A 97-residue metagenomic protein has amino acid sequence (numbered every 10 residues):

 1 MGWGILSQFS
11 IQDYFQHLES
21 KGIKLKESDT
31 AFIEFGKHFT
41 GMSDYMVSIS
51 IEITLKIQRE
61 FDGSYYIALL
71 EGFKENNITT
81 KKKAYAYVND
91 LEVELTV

Functional and structural regions predicted by a protein language model:
M1-M42, K81, D90-V97: Long, charged low-complexity interaction segments
S43-D44, E75: Exposed, interaction-prone assembly regions rather than primary DNA-binding/catalytic cores
M46-S48: Amphipathic alpha-helical scaffolding segments comprising HEAT/armadillo-like alpha-solenoid repeats
S50-V97: Short, cationic/aromatic linear interface patches that serve as DNA/RNA-contacting surfaces or protein-partner docking
